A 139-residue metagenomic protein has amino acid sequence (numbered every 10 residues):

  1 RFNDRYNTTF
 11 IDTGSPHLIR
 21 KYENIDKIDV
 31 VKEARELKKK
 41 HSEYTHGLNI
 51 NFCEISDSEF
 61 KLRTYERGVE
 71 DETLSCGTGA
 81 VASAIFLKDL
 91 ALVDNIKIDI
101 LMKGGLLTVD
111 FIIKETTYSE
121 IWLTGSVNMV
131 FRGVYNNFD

Functional and structural regions predicted by a protein language model:
R1-S75, A82-D139: Active-site proximal loop and beta-alpha junction motif in alpha/beta enzyme cores
